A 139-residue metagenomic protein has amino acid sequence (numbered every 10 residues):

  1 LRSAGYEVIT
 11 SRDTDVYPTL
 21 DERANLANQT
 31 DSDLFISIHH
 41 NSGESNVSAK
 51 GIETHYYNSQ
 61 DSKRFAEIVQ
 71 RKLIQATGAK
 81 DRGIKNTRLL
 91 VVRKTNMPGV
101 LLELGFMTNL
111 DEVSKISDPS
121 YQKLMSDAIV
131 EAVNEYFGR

Functional and structural regions predicted by a protein language model:
L1-R139: Active-site-proximal helix/loop segments of hydrolytic enzymes
